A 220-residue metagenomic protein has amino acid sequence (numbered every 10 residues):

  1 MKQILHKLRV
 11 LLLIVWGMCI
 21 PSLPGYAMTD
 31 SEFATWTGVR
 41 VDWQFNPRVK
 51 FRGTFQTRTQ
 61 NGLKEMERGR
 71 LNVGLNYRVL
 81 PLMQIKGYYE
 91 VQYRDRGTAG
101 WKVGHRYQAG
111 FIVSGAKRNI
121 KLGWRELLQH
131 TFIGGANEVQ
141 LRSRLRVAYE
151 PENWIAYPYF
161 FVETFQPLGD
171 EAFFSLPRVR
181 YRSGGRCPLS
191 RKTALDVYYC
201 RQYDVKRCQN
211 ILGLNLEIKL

Functional and structural regions predicted by a protein language model:
Y26-D30, T59-K64, R96-K102, T131-A136 (+2 more regions): Outer-membrane beta-barrel domain signature
A27-N72, N76: Start-of-domain marker
F33-T35, E67-G69, W101-Y107, N137-L141 (+2 more regions): Residues that define the transmembrane beta-barrel architecture of outer-membrane proteins
W43, Y77, V113-G115, Y149-P151 (+2 more regions): Residue-level signature of outer-membrane beta-barrel architecture
P47-G53, L82-G87, R118-L122, N153-P158 (+1 more regions): Repeated loop/turn-to-beta-strand initiation elements of outer-membrane beta-barrel proteins
F55-N61, Y89-D95, G115-K117, L128-F132 (+3 more regions): Transmembrane beta-strands of outer-membrane beta-barrel pores
F111, Q209-L220: Outer-membrane beta-barrel "beta-signal"
V113-S114, N119-Q166: Detector for outer-membrane/organellar transmembrane beta-barrel domains, recognizing the amphipathic beta-strand
